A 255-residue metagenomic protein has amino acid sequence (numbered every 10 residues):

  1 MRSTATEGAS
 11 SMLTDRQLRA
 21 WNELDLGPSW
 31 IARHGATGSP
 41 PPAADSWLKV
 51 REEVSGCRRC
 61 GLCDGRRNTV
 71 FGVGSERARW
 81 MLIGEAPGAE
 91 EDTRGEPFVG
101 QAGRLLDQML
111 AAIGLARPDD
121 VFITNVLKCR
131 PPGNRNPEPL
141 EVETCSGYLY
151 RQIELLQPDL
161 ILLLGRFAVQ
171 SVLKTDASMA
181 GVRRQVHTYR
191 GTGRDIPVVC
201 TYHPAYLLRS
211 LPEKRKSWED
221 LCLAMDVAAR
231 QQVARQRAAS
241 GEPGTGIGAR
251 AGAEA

Functional and structural regions predicted by a protein language model:
R2-A255: A polyanion-binding, active-site-adjacent surface
